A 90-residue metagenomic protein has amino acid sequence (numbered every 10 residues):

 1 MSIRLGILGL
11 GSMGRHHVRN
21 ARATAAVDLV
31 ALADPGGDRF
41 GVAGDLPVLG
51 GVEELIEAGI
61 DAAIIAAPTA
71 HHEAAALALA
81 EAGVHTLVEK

Functional and structural regions predicted by a protein language model:
M1-G44: N-terminal Rossmann-like dinucleotide-binding module
L46-E89: Beta-loop-alpha module in the N-terminal Rossmann-like domain of NAD(P)-dependent dehydrogenases, especially those
